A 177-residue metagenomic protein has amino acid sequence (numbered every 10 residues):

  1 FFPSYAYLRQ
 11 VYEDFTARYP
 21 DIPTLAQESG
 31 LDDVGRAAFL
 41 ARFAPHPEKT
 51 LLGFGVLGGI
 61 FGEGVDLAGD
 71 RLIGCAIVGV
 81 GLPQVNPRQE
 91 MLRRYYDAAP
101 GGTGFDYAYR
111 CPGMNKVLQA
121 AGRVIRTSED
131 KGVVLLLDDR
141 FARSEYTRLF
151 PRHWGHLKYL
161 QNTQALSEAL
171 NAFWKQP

Functional and structural regions predicted by a protein language model:
F1-P177: ASCE RecA-like P-loop NTPase motor cores that couple ATP hydrolysis to mechanical translocation on nucleic acids
